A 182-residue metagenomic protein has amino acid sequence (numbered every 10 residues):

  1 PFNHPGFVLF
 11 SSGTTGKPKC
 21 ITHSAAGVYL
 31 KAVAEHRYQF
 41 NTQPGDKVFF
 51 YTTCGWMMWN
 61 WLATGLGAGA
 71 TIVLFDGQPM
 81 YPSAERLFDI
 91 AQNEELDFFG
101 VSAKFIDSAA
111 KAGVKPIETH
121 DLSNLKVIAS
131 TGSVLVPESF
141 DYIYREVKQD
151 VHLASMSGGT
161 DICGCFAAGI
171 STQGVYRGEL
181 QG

Functional and structural regions predicted by a protein language model:
P1-F10, K17, A32, N41-K47: Conserved pre-ATP/AMP-binding loop-to-beta segment of ANL
N3, Q43, E94, H120-S123: Structured loop/turn residues at beta-strand edges in well-structured enzyme cores
P5, S11-T14, H36, V48 (+4 more regions): Conserved S/T- and glycine-rich ATP-binding loop of Class I adenylate-forming
V8, I21-S24, Y51-T52, M57 (+5 more regions): Generic beta-strand/beta-sheet core signal
C20-T22, T71-M80, S108, A154: Short beta-strand->loop structural element characteristic of the AMP-binding/adenylate-forming
A26, K104-D107: Alpha-helix/helix-capping structural signal
Y29-K47, M57-D97, A112: Conserved AMP-binding/adenylation subdomain of ANL enzymes
A68-A70, D97-G100, A110-R177: Gly/Ser/Thr-rich phosphate-binding loop
